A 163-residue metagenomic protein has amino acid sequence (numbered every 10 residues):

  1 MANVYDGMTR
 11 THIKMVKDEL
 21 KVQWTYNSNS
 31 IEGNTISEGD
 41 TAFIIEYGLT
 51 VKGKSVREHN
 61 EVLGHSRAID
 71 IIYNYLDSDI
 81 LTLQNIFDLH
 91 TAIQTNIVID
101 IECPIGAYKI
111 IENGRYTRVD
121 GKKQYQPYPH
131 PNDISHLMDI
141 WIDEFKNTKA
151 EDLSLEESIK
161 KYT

Functional and structural regions predicted by a protein language model:
M1-T163: FIC/Doc superfamily catalytic core
